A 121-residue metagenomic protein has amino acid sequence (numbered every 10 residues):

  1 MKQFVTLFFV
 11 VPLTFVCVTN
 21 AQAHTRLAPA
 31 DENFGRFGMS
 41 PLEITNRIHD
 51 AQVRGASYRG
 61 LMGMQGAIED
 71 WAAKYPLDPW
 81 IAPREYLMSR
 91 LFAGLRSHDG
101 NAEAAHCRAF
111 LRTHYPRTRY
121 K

Functional and structural regions predicted by a protein language model:
M1-F4: Positively charged n-region of N-terminal signal peptides that target proteins for export
L7-V16: Bacterial N-terminal signal peptides
N20-K121: Acidic, polar-rich low-complexity tracts and alpha-helical solenoid repeat scaffolds
